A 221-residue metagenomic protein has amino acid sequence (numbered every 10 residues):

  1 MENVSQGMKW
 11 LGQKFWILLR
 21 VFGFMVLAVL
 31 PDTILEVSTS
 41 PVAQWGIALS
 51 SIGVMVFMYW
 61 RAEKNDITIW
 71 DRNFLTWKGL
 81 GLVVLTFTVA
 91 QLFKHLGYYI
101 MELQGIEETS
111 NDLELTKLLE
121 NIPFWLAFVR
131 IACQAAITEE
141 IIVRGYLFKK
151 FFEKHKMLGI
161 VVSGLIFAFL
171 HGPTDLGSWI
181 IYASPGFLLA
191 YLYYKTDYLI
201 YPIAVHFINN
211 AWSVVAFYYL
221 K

Functional and structural regions predicted by a protein language model:
E2-G23, K64-H95, E153, L158: Interfacial transmembrane-helix boundary/kink motif in multi-pass membrane proteins
W10, K14-N65: Alpha-helical transmembrane segments in multi-pass membrane proteins
L18-F22, W45, L80-V84, W125 (+4 more regions): Hydrophobic alpha-helical transmembrane segments
V29, S178-K221: Functionally important transmembrane alpha-helices
P41, L75-W77, F124, K154-V161 (+2 more regions): Membrane-helix interface segments
I47-M55, R130-I131, I181-L189: Hydrophobic core segments of transmembrane alpha-helices in multi-pass, intramembrane catalytic enzymes
I67-A135: Juxtamembrane helix-loop-helix connectors linking adjacent transmembrane helices in multi-pass membrane enzymes
E114-G172: Function-critical hydrophobic alpha-helical transmembrane segments in multi-pass membrane proteins
